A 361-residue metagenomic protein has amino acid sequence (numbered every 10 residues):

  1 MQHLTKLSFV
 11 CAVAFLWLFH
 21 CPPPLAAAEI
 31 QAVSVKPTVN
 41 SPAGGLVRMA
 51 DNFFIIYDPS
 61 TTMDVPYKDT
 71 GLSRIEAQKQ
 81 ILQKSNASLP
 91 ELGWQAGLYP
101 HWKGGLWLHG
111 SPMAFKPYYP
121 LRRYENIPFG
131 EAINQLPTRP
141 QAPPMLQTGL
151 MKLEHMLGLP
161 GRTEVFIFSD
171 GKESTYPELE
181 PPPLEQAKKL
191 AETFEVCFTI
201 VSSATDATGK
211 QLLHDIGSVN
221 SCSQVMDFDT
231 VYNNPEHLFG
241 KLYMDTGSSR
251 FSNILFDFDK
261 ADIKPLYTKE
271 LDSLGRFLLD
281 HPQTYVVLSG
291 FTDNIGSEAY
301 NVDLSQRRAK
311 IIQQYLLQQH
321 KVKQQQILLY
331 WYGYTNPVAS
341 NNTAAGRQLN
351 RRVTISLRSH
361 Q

Functional and structural regions predicted by a protein language model:
V10-H20: Bacterial N-terminal signal peptides
F19-D69, T335, S359-Q361: Von Willebrand factor
A32-S41, L106, M113-T163, E173 (+1 more regions): Von Willebrand factor
V35-N52, T208-Y285, V322, S359-Q361: Periplasmic peptidoglycan-binding/tethering modules of Gram-negative envelope proteins
S41, M63-Y67, G105-S111, E173-P183 (+4 more regions): Extracytoplasmic/secreted cell-surface and envelope-processing proteins
L46-P117, L150, E164-S169: Von Willebrand factor
K172-V219: VWA/integrin I-like adhesion module and closely mimicked acidic/polar interface patches used
T292-Q361: Periplasmic OmpA-like peptidoglycan-binding domain that tethers envelope proteins to the cell wall
